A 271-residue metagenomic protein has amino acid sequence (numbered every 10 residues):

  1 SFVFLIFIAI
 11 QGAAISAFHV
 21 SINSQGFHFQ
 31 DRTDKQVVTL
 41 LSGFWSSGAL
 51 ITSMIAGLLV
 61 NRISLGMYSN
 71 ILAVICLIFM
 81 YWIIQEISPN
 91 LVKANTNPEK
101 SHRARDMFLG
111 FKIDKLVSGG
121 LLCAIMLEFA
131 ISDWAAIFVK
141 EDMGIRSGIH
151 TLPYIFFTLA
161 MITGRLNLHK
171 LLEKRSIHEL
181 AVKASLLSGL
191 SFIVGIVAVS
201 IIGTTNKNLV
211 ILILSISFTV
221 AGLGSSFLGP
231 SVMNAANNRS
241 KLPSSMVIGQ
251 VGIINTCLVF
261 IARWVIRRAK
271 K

Functional and structural regions predicted by a protein language model:
F2-F18, L122, L209-F227: Hydrophobic core of transmembrane alpha-helices in multi-pass small-molecule transporters, especially MFS/SLC-type
S16-D31, S226-S240: Intracellular juxtamembrane helix-capping segments at the cytosolic ends of symmetry-related transmembrane helices
T39, S147-I155, S245, G249: Small-residue hotspots at the loop-to-helix junctions and early N-terminal turns of transmembrane alpha-helices
V60, G164-I177, V199, K270: Helix-to-loop junctions at the C-terminal end of transmembrane segments in multipass secondary transporters
M67-Q85, K271: Symmetry-related core transmembrane helices of the 12-TM Major Facilitator Superfamily/SLC fold
D133-I149: Short amphipathic helix-loop junctions that connect adjacent transmembrane helices in Major Facilitator Superfamily/SLC
H178-V232: C-terminal transmembrane helical hairpin of 12-TM major facilitator-type secondary transporters
S240-K270: A late C-terminal transmembrane helix in Major Facilitator Superfamily
